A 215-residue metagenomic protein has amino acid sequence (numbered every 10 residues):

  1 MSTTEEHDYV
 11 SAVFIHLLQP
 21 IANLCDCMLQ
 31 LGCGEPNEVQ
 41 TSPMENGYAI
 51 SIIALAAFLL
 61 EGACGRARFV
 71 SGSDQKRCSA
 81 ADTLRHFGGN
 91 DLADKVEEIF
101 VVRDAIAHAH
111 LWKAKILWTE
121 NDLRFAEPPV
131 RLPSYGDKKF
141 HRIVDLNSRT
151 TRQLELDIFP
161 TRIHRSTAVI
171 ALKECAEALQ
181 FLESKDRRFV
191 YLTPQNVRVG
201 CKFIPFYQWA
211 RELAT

Functional and structural regions predicted by a protein language model:
M1-N46, V199-G200, I204-A214: Charged alpha-helical initiation segments
E5-I15, V39-A54, N90-E97, R162 (+1 more regions): Short, solvent-exposed segments of well-ordered alpha helices
N23-L29, N46-A80: Short, contiguous, well-structured surface segments enriched in hydrophobic/aromatic residues
L55, L59, K95-A105, I170-E177 (+1 more regions): Charged, amphipathic alpha-helical oligomerization/scaffolding segments
C64-R68, D104-K115, Q180, R187: Charged/polar positions within long, soluble alpha-helices
F69-G89, K115-F140: Short, charged amphipathic alpha-helical segments flanked by flexible coils
L92-F125: Histidine-centered, metal-coordinating catalytic motifs and their short helical/loop contexts
T150-T215: A hydrophobic membrane-anchoring alpha-helix module
